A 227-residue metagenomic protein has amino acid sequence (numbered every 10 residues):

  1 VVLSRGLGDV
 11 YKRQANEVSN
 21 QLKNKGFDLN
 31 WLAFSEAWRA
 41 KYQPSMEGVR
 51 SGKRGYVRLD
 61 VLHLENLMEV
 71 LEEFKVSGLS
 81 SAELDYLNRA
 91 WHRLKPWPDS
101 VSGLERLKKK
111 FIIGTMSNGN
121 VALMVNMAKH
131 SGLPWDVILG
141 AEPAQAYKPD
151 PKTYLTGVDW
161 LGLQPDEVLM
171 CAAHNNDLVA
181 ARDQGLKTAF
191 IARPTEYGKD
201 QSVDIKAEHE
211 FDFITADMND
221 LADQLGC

Functional and structural regions predicted by a protein language model:
V1-Y11: Single conserved hydrophobic/aromatic residue that forms the stacking wall/gate of nucleotide- or nucleobase-binding
Q14-G26: Basic, amphipathic juxtamembrane/active-site segments that coordinate anionic phosphate or diphosphate groups
K23-W31, E73-L79, S131-P134, G162-L163: Short helix-capping segments at alpha-helix termini
F27, K110-I112, L186: A generic structural motif
L32-S35, R39-D85: A metal-dependent, Asp-based hydrolase signature
S81-H130, I138-A141: Substrate-recognition element of Asp-dependent hydrolases with the DxDx(T/V) motif
E105, G119-C227: Asp-based, Mg2+/Mn2+-dependent phosphohydrolase catalytic module
